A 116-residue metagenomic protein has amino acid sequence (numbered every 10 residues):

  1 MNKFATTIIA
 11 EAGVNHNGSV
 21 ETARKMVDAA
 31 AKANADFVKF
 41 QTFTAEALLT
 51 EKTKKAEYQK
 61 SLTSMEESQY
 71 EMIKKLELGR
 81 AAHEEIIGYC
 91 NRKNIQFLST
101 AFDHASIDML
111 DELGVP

Functional and structural regions predicted by a protein language model:
M1-N17, E57, S64-Q69, E84-E85 (+1 more regions): N-terminal small/glycine-rich loop or linker at the start of catalytic domains across soluble metabolic enzymes
T6-A10, V38-F40, F97-T100, P116: Hydrophobic faces of well-ordered beta-strands that scaffold small-molecule active sites in alpha/beta enzyme cores
E11, A30, L110: Conserved, mostly hydrophobic/aromatic
V14-H16, T42-E46, D103-S106, G114: Active-site-proximal loop/turn and secondary-structure-junction residues that shape catalytic pockets, frequently
N17-K32, R80-A81: Glycine-rich anion/phosphate-binding loops
K25-T44, G114: Catalytic domains of carbohydrate-active enzymes, especially glycoside hydrolases
D36-E77: Glycine-rich, proline-tolerant flexible connector loops at the mouths of alpha/beta enzymes
T63-P116: Active-site beta->alpha loop and helix N-cap motifs at the rims of alpha/beta catalytic domains
